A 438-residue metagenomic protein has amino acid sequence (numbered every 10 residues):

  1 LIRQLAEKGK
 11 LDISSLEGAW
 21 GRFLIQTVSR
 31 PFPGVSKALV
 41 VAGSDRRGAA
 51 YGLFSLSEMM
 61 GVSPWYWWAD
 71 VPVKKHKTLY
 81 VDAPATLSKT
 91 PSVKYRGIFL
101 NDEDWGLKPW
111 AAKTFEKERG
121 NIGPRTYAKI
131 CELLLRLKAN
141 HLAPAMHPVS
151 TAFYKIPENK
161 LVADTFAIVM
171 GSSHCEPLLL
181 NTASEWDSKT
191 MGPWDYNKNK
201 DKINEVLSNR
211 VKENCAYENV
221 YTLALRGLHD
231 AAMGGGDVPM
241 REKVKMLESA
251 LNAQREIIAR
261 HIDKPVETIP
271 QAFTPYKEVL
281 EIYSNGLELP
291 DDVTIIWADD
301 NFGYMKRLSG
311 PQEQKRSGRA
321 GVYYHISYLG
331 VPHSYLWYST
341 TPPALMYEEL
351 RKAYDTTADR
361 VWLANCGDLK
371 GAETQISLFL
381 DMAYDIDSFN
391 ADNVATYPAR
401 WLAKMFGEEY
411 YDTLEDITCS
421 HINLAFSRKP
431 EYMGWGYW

Functional and structural regions predicted by a protein language model:
L1-T90: Contiguous, structured surface segment used for ligand recognition
V40-G43, N101-P124, N140-S150, S184-K202 (+4 more regions): The substrate-binding groove and active-site-proximal loops of carbohydrate-active enzymes, especially glycoside
D45, I98, K138, I295 (+3 more regions): Conserved, mostly hydrophobic/aromatic
P64-G120, R125-A145, G318-G321: An acidic-aromatic substrate-binding cleft motif
P72-V81, Y154, L161-T165, K189-S317 (+1 more regions): Gly/Pro-rich turn-and-neighbor structural signature
K75-K77, P398-W438: C-terminal non-catalytic alpha-helical accessory regions
V93, R119-H147, E158, V162-G171 (+2 more regions): Catalytic domains of carbohydrate-active enzymes, especially glycoside hydrolases
T294-D355: Active-site core of glycosidic bond-cleaving carbohydrate-active enzymes
